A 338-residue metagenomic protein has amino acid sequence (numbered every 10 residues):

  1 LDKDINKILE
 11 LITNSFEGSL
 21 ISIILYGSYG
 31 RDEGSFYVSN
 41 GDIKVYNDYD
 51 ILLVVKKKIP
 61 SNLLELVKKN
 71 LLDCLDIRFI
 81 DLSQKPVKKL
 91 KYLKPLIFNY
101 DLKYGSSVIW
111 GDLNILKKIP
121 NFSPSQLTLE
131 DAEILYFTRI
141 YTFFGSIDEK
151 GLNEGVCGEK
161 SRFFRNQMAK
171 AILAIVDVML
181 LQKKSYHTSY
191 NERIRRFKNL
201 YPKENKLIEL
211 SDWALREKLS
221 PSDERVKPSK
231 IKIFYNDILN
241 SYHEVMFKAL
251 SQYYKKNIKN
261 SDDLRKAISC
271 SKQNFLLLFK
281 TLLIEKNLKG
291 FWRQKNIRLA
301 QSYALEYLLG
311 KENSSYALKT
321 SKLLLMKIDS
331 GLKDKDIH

Functional and structural regions predicted by a protein language model:
L1-K3: A short, highly charged nucleic-acid-interacting micro-segment common to nuclease and nuclease-linked defense proteins
K7-S19, L66-I77: Generic non-transmembrane alpha-helical segments
L9-Y49, V54-I59: Active-site nucleotide-donor binding segment shared across nucleotidyl transfer reactions
E17-S19, L181, S185: Secondary-structure boundary elements
L64-K183, Y190-N205, S222-E224, P228-K286: Conserved NTP/Mg2+-binding pocket subregion across the NTase superfamily
T138-T142, Q167-L181, R216, I297-E312 (+1 more regions): Short, hydrophobic/amphipathic alpha-helical patches that form generic packing surfaces within helical domains
E209-K227: Extended amphipathic alpha-helical segments with heptad-repeat/coiled-coil character used for oligomerization, fusion
K248-H338: Non-catalytic terminal regions of proteins
